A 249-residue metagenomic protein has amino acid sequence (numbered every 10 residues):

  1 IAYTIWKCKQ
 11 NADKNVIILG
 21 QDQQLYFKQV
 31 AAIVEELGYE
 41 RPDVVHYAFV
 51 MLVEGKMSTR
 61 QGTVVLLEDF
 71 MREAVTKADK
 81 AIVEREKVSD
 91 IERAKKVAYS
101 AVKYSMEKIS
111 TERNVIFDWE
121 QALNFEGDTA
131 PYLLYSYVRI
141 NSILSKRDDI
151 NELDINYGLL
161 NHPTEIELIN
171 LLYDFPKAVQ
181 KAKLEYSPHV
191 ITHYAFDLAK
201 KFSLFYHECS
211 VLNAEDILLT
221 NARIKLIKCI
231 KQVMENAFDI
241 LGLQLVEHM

Functional and structural regions predicted by a protein language model:
I1-M249: Non-catalytic interaction-recognition regions
